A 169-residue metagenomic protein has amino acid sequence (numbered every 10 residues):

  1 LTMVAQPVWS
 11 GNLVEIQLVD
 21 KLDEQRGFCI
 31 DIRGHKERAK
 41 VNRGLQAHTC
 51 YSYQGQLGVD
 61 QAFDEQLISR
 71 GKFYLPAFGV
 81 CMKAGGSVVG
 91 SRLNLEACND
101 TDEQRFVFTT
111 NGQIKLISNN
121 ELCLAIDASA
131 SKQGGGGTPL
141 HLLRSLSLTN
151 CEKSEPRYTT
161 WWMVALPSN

Functional and structural regions predicted by a protein language model:
L1-M3: Bacterial N-terminal signal peptides
P7-N169: Lectin-like carbohydrate-binding module/patch detector with strong preference for beta-trefoil
